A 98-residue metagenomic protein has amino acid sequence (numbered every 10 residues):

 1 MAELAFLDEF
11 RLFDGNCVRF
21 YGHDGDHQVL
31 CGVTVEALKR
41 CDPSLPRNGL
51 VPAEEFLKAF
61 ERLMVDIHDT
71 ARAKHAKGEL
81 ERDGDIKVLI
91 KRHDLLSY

Functional and structural regions predicted by a protein language model:
M1-L30: Short, charged/polar N-terminal "headpieces" of proteins
D8, E36, V88: Flexible, active-site-adjacent loop/turn segments at secondary-structure boundaries
D14, V33, D42, D94: Solvent-exposed, flexible loop/coil residues
G22, C31, D42, K74-H75: Functionally constrained cores in energy, signaling, and assembly domains
H23-G25, V35, H93-L95: Secondary-structure transition/turn motif
V35-N48: Short acidic, glycine/tyrosine-flanked loop/strand segments centered on an H-E-D-like triad
R47-Y98: Acidic, low-complexity intrinsically disordered segments
